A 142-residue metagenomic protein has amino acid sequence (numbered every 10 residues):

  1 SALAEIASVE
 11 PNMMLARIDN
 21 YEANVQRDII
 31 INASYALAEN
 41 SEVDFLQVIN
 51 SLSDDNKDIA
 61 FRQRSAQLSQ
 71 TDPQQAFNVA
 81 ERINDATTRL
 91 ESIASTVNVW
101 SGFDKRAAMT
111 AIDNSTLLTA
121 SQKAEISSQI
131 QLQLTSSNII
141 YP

Functional and structural regions predicted by a protein language model:
S1-P142: Non-catalytic all-alpha helical scaffold/repeat segments
